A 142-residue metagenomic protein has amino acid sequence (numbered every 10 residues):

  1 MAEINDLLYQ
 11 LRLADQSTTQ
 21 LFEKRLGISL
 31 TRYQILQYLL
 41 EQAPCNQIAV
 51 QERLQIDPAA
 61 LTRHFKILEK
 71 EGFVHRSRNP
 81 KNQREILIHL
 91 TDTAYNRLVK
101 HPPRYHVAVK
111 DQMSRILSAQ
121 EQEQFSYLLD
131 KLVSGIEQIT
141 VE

Functional and structural regions predicted by a protein language model:
M1-L26, I88-L90: N-terminal leader segment of winged-helix/HTH proteins
Y9, T19-A60, V141: N-terminal helix-turn-helix DNA-binding core of bacterial DNA-binding proteins
R12, Q37-E41, P102, D130: Short, locally clustered residues in the helix-turn-helix/winged-helix DNA-binding domain
T18, L98-H101, Y105, L132 (+1 more regions): Hydrophobic recognition helices of helix-based DNA-binding modules
I67-Y127: Charged, amphipathic alpha-helical coiled-coil/dimerization segments
A119-E142: C-terminal regulatory/oligomerization modules of transcriptional regulators
